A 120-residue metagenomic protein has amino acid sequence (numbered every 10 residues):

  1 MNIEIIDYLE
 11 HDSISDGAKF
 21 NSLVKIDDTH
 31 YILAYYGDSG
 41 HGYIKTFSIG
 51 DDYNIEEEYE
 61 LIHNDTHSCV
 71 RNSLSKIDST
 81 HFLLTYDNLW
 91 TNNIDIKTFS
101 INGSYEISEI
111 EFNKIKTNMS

Functional and structural regions predicted by a protein language model:
M1-S120: Extracellular, repeat-based ectodomains that mediate carbohydrate processing or recognition
